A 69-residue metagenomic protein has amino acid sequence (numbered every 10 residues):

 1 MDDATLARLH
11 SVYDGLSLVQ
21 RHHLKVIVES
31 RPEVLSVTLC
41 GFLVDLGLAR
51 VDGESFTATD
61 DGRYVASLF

Functional and structural regions predicted by a protein language model:
M1-D2, D60: Intrinsic-disorder/low-complexity regions
D2-V37: Short amphipathic alpha-helical interface segments
C40-G41: Short, hydrophobic-biased segments on the C-terminal half of alpha helices that form "recognition helices"
V44-E54: A short, conserved structural fragment
G53-F69: Accessory beta->alpha helical hairpin/"wing" motif in late/C-terminal subdomains of nucleic-acid enzymes
